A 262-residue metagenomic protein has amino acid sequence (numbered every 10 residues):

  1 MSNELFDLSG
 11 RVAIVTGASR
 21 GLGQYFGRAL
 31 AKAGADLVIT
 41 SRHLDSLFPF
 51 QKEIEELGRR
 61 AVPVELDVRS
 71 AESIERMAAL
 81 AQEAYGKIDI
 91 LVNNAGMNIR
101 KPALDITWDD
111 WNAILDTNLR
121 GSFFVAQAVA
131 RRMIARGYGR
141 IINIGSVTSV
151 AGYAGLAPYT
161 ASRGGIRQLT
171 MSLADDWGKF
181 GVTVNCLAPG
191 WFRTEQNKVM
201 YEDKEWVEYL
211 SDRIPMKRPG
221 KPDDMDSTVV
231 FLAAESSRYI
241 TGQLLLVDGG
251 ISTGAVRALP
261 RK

Functional and structural regions predicted by a protein language model:
S2-L5, A151, V230, T241-K262: Short C-terminal tail/terminal secondary-structure segment of NAD(P)H-dependent dehydrogenase/reductase domains
V12, S19-G21: Conserved glycine-rich cofactor-binding loop
P102-A103, D110-L115, W206, L210: Substrate-binding pocket helix/loop in short-chain dehydrogenase/reductase
L104, A151-A157, K179-F180, K217 (+1 more regions): Active-site loop immediately N-terminal to the catalytic Tyr-X3-Lys motif of short-chain dehydrogenase/reductase
A126, S162: Active-site helix of classical SDR
R131, D175-K179, R238: Alpha-helical segment proximal to the catalytic Tyr-Lys
S146: Residue(s) in the substrate-gating loop at a strand-loop-helix junction that position the organic substrate next
